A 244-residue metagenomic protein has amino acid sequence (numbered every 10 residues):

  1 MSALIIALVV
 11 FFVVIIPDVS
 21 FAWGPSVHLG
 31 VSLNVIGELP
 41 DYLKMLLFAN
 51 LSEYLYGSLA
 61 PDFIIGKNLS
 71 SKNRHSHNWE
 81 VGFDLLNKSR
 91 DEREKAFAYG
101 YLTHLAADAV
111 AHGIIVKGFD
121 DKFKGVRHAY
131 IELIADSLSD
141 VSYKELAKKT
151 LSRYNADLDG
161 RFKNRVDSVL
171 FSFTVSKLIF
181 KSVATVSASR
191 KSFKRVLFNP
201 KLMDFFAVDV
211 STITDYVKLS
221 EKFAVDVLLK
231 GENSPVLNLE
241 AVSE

Functional and structural regions predicted by a protein language model:
S2-G100, A106-E244: N-terminal leader/auxiliary helical segments
